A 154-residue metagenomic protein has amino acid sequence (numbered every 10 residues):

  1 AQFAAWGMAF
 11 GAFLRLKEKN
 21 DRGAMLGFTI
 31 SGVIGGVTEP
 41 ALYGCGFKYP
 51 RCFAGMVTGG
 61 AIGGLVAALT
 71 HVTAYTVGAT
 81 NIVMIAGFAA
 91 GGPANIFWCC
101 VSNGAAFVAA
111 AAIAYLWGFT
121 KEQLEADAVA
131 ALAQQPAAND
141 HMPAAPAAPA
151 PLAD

Functional and structural regions predicted by a protein language model:
A1, L152-D154: Accessible peptide chain termini
A1-R15: Membrane-embedded translocation segments of transport machinery
A12, K19, G23, G27-F28 (+1 more regions): Transmembrane alpha-helical segments and their short flanking loops that form helix-hairpins/helix-helix interfaces
S31: Cell-envelope/extracellular polymer assembly enzymes that use nucleotide-activated donors
